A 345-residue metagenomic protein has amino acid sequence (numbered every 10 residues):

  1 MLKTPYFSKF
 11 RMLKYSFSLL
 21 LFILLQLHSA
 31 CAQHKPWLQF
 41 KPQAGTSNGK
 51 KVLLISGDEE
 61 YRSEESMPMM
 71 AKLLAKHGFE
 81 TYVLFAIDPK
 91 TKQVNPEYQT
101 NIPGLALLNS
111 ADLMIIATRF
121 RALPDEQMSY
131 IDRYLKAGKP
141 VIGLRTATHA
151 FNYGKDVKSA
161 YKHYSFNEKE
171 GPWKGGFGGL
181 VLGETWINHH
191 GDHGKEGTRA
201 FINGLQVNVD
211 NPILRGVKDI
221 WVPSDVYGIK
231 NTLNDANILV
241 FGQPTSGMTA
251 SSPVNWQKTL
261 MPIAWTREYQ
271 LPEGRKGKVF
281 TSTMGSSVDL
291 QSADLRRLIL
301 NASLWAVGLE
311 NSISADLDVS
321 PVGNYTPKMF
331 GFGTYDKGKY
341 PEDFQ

Functional and structural regions predicted by a protein language model:
M1-L13: N-terminal secretory signal peptides that target proteins for export/translocation
S16-H28: Bacterial N-terminal signal peptides
H34-K50, S66, K76-H77, T91 (+1 more regions): Extracellular ligand-binding/catalytic regions of CAZymes and related secreted enzymes and adhesion modules
W37, A75, Q99, N109-S110 (+1 more regions): Catalytic beta-strand/loop cores that center a nucleophilic Ser/Cys/Thr and support acyl-enzyme chemistry
F40, L53-L54, E59-F151: Helical hinge/lid and interdomain linker segments adjacent to catalytic or ligand-binding clefts that mediate domain
L53, I142, N237-L239, F280-S282: Hydrophobic/aromatic beta-strand patches that form the interior of the parallel beta-sheet core in alpha/beta enzyme
I116, R121-P212: A glycine-rich, often tryptophan-bearing local segment used as a flexible ligand/cofactor-contacting loop or short
